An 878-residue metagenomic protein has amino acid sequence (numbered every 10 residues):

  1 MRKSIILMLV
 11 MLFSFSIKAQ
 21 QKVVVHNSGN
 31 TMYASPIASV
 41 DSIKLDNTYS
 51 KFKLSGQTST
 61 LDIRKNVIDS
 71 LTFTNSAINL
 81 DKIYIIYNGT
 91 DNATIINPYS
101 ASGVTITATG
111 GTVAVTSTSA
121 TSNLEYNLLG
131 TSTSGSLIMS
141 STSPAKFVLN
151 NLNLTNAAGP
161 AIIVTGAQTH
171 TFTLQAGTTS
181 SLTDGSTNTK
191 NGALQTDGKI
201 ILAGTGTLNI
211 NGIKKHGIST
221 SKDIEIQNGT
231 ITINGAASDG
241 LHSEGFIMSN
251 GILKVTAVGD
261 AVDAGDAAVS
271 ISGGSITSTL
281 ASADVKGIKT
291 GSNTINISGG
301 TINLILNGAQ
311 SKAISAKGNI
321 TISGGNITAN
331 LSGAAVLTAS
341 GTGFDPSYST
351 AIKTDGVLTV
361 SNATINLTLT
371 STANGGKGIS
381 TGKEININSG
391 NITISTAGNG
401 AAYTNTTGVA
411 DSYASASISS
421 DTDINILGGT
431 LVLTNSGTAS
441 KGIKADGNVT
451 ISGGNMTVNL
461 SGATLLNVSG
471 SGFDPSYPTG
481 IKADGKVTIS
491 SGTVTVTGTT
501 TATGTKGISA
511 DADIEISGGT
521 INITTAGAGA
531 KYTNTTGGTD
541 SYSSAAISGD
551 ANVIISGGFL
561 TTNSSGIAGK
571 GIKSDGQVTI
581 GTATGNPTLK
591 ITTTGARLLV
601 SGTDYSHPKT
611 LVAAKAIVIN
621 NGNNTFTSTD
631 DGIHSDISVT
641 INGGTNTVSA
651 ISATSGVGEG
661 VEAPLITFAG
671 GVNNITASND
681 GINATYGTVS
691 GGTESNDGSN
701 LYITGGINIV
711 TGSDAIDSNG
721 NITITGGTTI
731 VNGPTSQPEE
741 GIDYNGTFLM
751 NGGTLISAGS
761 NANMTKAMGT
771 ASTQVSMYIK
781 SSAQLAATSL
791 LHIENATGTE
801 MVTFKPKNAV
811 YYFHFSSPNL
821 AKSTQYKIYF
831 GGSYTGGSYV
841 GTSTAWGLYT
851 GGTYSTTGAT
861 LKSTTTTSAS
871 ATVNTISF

Functional and structural regions predicted by a protein language model:
S4-F13: Sec-dependent N-terminal signal peptides
F15-A19: Sec/Tat signal peptide C-region and signal peptidase I cleavage site
Q20-V23, T48-K51, T121-L128: Short, hydrophobic/aromatic-rich segments at coil-to-beta transitions
Q21-S35, V40: Short N-terminal segments immediately surrounding and downstream of signal-peptide cleavage
Q21-V25, S50-L54, S789-E794, Y826: Short polybasic amphipathic segments
S28-N30, G56-T58, T797-G798: Glycine-centered tight beta-turn/hairpin loop motif at sheet-sheet or coil-to-beta transitions
P36-L45, I63-F73: Structured surface patches comprising rigid loops and adjacent beta-strands/short helices at the edges of well-ordered
S76-F878: A composition-driven surface/loop motif
